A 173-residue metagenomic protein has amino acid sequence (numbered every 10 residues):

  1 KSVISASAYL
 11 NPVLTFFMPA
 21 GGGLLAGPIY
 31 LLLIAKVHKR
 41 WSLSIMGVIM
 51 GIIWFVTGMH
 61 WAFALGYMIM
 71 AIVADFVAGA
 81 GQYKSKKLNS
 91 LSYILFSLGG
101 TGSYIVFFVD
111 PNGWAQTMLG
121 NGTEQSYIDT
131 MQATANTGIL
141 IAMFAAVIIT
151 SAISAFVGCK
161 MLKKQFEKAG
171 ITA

Functional and structural regions predicted by a protein language model:
K1-I45: Hydrophobic transmembrane alpha-helices
K1-V3, I49-T57, L95-I105: Aromatic-anchored segments of alpha-helical transmembrane domains
I4-L10, L14-T15, M50-A78: Interfacial aromatic-anchored transmembrane helix boundaries in multi-pass membrane proteins
A20-G21, L43-V48, A64-L65, N89-I94 (+2 more regions): Hydrophobic alpha-helical transmembrane segments
Y67-I105, A155: Short helix-perturbing small/polar motifs within transmembrane alpha-helices
S92-K163: Membrane-embedded alpha-helical hairpins and interfacial helices in multi-pass inner-membrane proteins
K163-A173: Short, charged juxtamembrane terminal tails flanking transmembrane helices
